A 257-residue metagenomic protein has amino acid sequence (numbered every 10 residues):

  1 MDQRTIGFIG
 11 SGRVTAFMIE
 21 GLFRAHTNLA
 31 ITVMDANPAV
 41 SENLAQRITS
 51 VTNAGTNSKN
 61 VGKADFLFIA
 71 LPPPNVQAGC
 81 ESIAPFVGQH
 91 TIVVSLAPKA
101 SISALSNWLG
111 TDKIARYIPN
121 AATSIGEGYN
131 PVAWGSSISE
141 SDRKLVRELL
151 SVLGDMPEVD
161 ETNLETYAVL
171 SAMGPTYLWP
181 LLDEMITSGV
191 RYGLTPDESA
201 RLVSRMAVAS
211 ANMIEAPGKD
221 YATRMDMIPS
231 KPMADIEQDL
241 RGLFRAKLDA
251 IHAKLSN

Functional and structural regions predicted by a protein language model:
M1-V61, G128, S188-Y192, I251-N257: NAD(P)+-binding Rossmann beta1-loop-alpha1 motif at the extreme N-terminus of oxidoreductases
D2, A200-N257: NAD(P)-dependent Rossmann-like dehydrogenase/reductase catalytic/cofactor-binding core
R4, L29, V51, T91 (+2 more regions): A structural micro-motif
M18-I19, M34, P38-A39, I48 (+1 more regions): Rossmann-like NAD(P)(H) cofactor-binding subdomain of soluble oxidoreductases
S41, N60-V61, V76, T195-V203 (+1 more regions): Small-residue helix-packing motif on alpha-helices
F86, A104-K113, Y129-Y167, Y177-E215: Internal alpha-helical scaffold of NAD(P)-dependent oxidoreductase catalytic cores
L170: Conserved phosphate/anionic-ligand binding catalytic regions in large, soluble enzymes, centered on
